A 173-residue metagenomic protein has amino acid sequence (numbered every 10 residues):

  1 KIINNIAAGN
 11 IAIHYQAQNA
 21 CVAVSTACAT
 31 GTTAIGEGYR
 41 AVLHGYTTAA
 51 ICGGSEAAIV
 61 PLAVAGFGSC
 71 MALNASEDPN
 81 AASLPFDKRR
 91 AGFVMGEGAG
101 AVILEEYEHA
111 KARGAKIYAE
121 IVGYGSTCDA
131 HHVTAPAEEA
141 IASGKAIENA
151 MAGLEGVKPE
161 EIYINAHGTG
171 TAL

Functional and structural regions predicted by a protein language model:
K1, N5-G9, I13, G36 (+10 more regions): Residues on a specific face of well-ordered alpha-helices
K1-E37, S69-V94: Conserved catalytic cysteine-centered active-site region of acyl-thioester-dependent Claisen-condensing enzymes
K1-T26, S55-V64, K158-L173: Conserved beta-ketoacyl condensing-enzyme motif
I3, T26-T30, L43, A91-G96 (+2 more regions): Short, contiguous, pocket-lining structural segments that sit at or immediately flank catalytic/ligand-binding sites
I11, G31, G38, F67 (+4 more regions): Conserved small-residue
I13-A17, R40-T48, E56-A57, S69-A72 (+4 more regions): Generic secondary-structure signature for well-ordered alpha-helical cores
Y46-A91, Y124-E138, A166-L173: Acyl-CoA/ACP chain-elongation machinery
D78-Y163: Condensing-enzyme catalytic core mediating Claisen C-C bond formation in acyl metabolism
